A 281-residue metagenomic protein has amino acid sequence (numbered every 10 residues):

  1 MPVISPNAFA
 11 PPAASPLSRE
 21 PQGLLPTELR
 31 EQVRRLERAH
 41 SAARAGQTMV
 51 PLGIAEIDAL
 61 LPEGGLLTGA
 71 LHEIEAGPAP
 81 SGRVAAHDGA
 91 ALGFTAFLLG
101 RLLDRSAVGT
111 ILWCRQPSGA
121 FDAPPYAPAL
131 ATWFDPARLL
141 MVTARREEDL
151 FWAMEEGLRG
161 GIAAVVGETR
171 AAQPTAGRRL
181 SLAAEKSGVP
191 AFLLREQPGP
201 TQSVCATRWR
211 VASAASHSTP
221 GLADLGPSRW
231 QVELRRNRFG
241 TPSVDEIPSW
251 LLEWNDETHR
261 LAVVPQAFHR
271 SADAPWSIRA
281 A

Functional and structural regions predicted by a protein language model:
M1-W113, A123, A129-A137, G240 (+2 more regions): Detector for small/aliphatic-rich hydrophobic stretches
E75, W113-R115, L140-T143, V165-T169 (+1 more regions): Conserved beta-strand segments of the P-loop GTPase G domain that flank and frequently precede/overlap
L99, M154, L180-S181: Generic hydrophobic/aromatic pocket-lining and core-packing "Φ" positions
V108-A163, T175, E185-S187: Conserved nucleotide-cofactor-binding alpha/beta core module
P117-A120, A172-Q173, P198-P200, R238-F239: Conserved nucleotide-binding/hydrolysis micro-motifs of P-loop NTPases
F121-P124, T201-V204, P242: Switch/connector loops and helix/strand junctions flanking conserved nucleotide-binding motifs in nucleotide-processing
I162-S218: A contiguous pocket-lining binding segment that forms or flanks enzyme active sites
V211-A281: C-terminal functional extensions of proteins
